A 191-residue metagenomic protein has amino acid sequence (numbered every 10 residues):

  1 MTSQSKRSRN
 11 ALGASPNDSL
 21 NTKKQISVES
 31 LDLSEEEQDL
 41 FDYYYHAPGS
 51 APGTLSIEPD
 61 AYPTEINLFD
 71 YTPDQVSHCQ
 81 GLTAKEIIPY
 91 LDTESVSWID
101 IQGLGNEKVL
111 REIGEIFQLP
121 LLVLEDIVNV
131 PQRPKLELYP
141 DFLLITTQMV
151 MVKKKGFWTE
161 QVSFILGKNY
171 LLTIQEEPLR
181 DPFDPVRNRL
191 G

Functional and structural regions predicted by a protein language model:
M1-G191: Peripheral, non-transmembrane regulatory/ligand-interaction domains of membrane transport proteins
